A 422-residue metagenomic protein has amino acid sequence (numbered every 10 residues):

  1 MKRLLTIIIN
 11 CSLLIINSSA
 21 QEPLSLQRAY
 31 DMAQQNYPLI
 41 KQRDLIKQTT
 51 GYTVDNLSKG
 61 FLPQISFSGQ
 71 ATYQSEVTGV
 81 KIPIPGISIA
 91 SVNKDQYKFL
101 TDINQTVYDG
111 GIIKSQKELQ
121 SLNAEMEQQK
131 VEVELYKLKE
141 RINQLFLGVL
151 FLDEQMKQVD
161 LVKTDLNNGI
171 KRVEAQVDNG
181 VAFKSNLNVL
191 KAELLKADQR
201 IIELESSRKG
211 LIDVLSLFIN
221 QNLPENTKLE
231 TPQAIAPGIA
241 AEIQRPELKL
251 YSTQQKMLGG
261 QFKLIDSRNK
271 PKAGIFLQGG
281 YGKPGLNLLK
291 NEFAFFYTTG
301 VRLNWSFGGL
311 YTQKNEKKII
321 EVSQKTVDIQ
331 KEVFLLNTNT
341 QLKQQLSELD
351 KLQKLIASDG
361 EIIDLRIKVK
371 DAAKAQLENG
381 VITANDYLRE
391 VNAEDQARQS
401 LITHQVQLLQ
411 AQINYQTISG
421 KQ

Functional and structural regions predicted by a protein language model:
L5-A20: Short, basic, low-complexity termini and linkers enriched in Ser/Thr/Gly/Pro that act as targeting/leader peptides
A20-S66, V181-F183, I219-Q261, K270 (+2 more regions): Bacterial Sec-pathway N-terminal export signals of envelope proteins
Y30, L100-D102, F146, T298-R302 (+1 more regions): Membrane-embedded beta-strand positions in outer-membrane beta-barrel channels/transporters
Y30, L223, S400-Q422: Acidic, low-complexity, intrinsically disordered peripheral segments
K41, Q64-P83, A90-N93, N104-V133 (+4 more regions): Small/polar (Gly/Ser/Thr/Ala-rich) solvent-exposed segments that form structured loops/beta-strands/short helices used
Q42-L57, E134, L138-K157, A175 (+4 more regions): Amphipathic alpha-helical coiled-coil segments
Y52, E134-K249, E348, L352 (+2 more regions): Periplasmic alpha-helical coiled-coil/stalk elements that build and connect Gram-negative outer-membrane
Q96-K98, Q144, V189, K272 (+1 more regions): Transmembrane beta-barrel architecture of outer-membrane proteins
